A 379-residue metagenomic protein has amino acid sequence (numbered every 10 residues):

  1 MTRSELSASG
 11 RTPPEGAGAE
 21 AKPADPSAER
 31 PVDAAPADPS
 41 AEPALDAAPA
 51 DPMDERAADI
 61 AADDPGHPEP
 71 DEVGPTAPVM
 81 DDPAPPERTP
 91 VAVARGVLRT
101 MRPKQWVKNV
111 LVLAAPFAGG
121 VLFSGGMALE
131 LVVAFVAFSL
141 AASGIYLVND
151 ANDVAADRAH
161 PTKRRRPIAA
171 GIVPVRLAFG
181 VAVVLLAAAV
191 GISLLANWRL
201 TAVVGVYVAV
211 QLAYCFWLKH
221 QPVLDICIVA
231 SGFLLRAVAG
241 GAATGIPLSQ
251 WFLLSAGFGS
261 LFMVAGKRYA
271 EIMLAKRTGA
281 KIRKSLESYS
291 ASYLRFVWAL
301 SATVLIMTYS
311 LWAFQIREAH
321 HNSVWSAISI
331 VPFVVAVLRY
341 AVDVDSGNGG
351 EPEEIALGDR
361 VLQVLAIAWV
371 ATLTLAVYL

Functional and structural regions predicted by a protein language model:
M1-E15, D33, D46, D51 (+4 more regions): Topogenic membrane-insertion module of multi-pass membrane proteins
T2-G18, D59, D63-L98, F216 (+1 more regions): C-terminal membrane-associated helical module and adjoining short loops/tails
V97-K104, R166-A178, L195-L200, L218-I226 (+1 more regions): Short, amphipathic, aromatic/basic-enriched membrane-interface segments that mark the entry/exit of transmembrane
K108-L129, L218-Q250: Long, highly hydrophobic alpha-helical transmembrane signal-anchor segments
V110, A114, V132, V136-S143 (+10 more regions): Generic alpha-helical transmembrane segments of integral inner-membrane proteins, especially permease/transport modules
G126-L131, W198-V204, P222-L224, P247-L253 (+1 more regions): Short, aromatic-rich membrane-interface segments at the entry and exit of alpha-helical transmembrane domains
A141-A169, L218, L224, G266-M273 (+1 more regions): Acidic (Asp/Glu-rich) catalytic motifs at the cytosolic membrane interface
V154, A159-V204, Q250-L261, F296-I306 (+1 more regions): Multi-pass membrane catalytic core of lipid/isoprenoid biosynthesis enzymes
